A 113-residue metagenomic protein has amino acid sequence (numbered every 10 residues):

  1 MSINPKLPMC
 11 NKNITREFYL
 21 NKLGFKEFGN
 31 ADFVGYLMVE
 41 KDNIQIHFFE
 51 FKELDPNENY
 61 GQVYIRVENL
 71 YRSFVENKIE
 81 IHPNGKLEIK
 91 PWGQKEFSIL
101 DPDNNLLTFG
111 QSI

Functional and structural regions predicted by a protein language model:
M1, D55-N59, K90-P91: Short glycine-enriched loop/turn motifs at secondary-structure junctions
M1-I14, V63: N-terminal beta-strand motif that seeds the catalytic metal site of vicinal oxygen chelate
T15-L20, D101-N104: Conserved active-site tyrosine of GNAT-family acetyltransferases
N21-F28, I79-I81: Conserved acetyl-CoA-binding loop of GNAT-fold acetyltransferases
F28-G61, L106-Q111: Conserved short beta-strand elements that form part of the metal-binding/catalytic scaffold of enzyme active sites
L70-E76: Short amphipathic alpha-helices within nucleic acid-binding modules
K78-I113: Vicinal oxygen chelate
